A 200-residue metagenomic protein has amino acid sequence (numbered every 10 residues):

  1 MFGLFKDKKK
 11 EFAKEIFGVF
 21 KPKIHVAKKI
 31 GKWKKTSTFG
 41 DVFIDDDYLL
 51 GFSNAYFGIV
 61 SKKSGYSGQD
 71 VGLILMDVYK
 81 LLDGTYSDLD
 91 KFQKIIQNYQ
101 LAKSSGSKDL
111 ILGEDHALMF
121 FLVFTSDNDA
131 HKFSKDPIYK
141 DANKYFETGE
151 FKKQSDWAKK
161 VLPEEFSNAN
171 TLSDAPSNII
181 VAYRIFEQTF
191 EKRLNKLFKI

Functional and structural regions predicted by a protein language model:
M1-D7, K199-I200: Polybasic, Ser/Thr-rich amphipathic helices
L4-G40, Q154-A158: Short amphipathic alpha-helical segments and their helix-coil junctions
K8, S64-G68, G84: General structural signal for secondary-structure boundaries
A27-I74: N-terminal interaction modules that seed assembly of large macromolecular complexes
F57-S64, D83, L194-F198: Hydrophobic/aromatic-lined pockets within catalytic cores
G72-L89: Short, mixed-charge aromatic SLiMs
Y86-I200: Helix-driven interaction modules
